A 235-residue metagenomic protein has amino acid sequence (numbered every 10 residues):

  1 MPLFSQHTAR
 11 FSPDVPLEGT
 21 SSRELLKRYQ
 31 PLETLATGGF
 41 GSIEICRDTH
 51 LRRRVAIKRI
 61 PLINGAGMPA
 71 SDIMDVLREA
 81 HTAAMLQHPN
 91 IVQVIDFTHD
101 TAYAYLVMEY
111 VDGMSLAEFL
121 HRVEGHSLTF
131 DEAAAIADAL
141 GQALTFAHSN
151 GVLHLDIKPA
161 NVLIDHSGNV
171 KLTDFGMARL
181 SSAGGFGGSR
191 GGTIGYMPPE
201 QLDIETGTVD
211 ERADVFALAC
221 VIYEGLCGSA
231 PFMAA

Functional and structural regions predicted by a protein language model:
L32-G38, I43: Protein kinase glycine-rich loop
P61-M85: AlphaC helix of the eukaryotic protein kinase fold
F97: Activation-segment/catalytic-loop signature of the eukaryotic protein kinase fold
T101-S115, F119: Conserved short submotifs of the Hanks-type protein kinase catalytic core that shape the nucleotide-binding pocket
I136-A137: Activation segment signature within eukaryotic-like protein kinase domains
G141-V152: Protein kinase catalytic-loop region centered on the HRD/HxD motif
